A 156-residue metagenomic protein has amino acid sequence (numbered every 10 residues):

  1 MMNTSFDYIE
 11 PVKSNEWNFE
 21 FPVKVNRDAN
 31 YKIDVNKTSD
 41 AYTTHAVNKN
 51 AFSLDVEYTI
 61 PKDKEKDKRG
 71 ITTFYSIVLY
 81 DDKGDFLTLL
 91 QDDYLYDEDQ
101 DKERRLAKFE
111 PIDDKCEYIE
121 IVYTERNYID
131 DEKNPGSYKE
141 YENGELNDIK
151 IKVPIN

Functional and structural regions predicted by a protein language model:
M1-N156: Alpha-helical, hydrophobic structural elements that either
